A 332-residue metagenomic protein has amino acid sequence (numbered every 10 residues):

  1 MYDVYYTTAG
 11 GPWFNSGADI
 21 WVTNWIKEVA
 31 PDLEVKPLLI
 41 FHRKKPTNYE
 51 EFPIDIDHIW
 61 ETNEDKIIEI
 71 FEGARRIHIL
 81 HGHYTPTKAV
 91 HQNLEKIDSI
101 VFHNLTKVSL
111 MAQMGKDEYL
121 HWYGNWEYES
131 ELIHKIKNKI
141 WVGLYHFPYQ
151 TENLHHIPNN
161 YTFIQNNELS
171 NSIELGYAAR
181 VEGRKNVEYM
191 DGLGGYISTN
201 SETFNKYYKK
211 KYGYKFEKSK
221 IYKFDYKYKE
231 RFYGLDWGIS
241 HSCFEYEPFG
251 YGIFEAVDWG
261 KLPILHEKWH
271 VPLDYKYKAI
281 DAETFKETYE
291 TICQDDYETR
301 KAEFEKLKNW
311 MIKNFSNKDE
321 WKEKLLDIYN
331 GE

Functional and structural regions predicted by a protein language model:
Y6-V22, K185: A short, glycine/small-residue-rich beta-strand->loop->alpha-helix junction that serves as a flexible
F41-K137: Extended catalytic core of nucleotide-activated donor transferases of GT-like folds
T106, Y123-E127, L144-N167, E202-T203: Short beta-strand->alpha-helix junction loop in the catalytic core of nucleotide-activated group-transfer enzymes
Y161-K218, K223: Conserved catalytic-core segment of nucleotide-activated headgroup transferases in glycan assembly
Y226, I239-G252, E267-K268, P272-Y275: Nucleotide-sugar-dependent
D258-H266: Short hydrophobic beta-strand element within catalytic cores of glycosyltransferases and related nucleotide-activated
L273-T291: Change "using UDP/GDP/dTDP sugars" to "using nucleotide sugars
E283-K286, Q294-E332: A charged, aromatic-enriched C-terminal amphipathic alpha-helix characteristic of glycosyltransferases across folds
